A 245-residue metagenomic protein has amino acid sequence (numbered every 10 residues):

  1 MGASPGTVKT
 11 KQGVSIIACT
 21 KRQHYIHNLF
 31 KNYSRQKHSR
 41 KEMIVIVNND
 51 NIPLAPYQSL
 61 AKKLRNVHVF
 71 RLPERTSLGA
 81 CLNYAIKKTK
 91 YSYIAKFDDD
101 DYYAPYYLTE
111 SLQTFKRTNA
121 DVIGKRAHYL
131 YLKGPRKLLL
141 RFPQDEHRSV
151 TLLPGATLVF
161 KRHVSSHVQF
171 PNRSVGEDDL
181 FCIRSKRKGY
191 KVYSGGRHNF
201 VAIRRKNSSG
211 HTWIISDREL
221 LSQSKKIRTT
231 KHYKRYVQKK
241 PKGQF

Functional and structural regions predicted by a protein language model:
M1-R35: N-proximal low-complexity "stem/linker" segments adjacent to membrane-targeting elements
F30-R71: Acidic donor-binding segment of Leloir-type glycosyltransferases
L72-K88: Glycine-rich, basic loop-to-helix element that forms the pyrophosphate-binding segment of sugar-nucleotide handling
G79, L130, K137, R141-F160: A recurrent flexible, glycine/aromatic-enriched loop bordering the glycosyltransferase active site that acts as
I94: Short aromatic/hydrophobic "clamp" motif used to bind/position activated sugar donors
F97-Y102: The conserved acidic donor/metal-binding loop of glycosyltransferases
Y106-R136: Conserved donor NDP-sugar-binding/catalytic core segment of glycosyltransferases
V175-F181, Y190: Acidic donor-binding loop at a coil-to-helix junction in glycosyltransferase catalytic cores that engages
